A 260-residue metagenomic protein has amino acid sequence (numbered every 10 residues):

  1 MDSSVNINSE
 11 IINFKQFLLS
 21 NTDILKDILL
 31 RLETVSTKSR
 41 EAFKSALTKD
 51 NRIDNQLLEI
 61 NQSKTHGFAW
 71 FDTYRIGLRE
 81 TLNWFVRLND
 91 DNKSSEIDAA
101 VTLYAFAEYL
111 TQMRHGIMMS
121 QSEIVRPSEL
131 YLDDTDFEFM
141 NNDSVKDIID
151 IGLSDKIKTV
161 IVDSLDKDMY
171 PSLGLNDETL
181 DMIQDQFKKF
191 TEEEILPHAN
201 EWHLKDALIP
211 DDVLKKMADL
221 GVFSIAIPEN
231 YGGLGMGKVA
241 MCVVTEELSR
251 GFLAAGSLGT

Functional and structural regions predicted by a protein language model:
M1-K238, C242, E247-L258: Flavin-dependent oxidoreductase catalytic core characteristic of acyl-CoA dehydrogenase/oxidase-like enzymes
